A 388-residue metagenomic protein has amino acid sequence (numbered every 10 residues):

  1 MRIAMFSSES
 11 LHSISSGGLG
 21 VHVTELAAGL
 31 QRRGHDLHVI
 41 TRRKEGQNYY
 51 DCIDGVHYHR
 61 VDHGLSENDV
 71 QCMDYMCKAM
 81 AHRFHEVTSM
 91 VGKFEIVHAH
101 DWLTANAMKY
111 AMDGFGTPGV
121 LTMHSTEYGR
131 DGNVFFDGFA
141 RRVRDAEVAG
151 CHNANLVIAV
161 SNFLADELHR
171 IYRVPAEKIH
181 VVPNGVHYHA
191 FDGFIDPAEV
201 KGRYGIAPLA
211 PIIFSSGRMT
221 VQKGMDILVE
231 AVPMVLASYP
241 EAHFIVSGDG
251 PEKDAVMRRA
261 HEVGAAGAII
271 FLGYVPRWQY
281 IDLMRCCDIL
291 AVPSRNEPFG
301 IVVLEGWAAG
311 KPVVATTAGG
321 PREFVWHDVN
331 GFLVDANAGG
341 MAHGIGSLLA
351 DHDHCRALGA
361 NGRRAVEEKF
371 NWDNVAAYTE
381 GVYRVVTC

Functional and structural regions predicted by a protein language model:
M1-Q47, D54: N-terminal subdomain of nucleotide-sugar transferases
P118, G129-A149: Nucleotide-sugar donor phosphate/pyrophosphate-binding loop at the beta->alpha transition of glycosyltransferases
F163, G185: Carbohydrate-associated surface elements
M257-V275: Nucleotide-activated donor-binding/catalytic signature segment of Leloir-type glycosyltransferases, i.e., the conserved
Y274-V275, D282-C287: Short alpha-helical donor nucleotide-sugar binding micro-motif in glycosyltransferases
R295: Aromatic "clamp/platform" in nucleotide-sugar-dependent glycosyltransferases that forms part of the donor/acceptor
P312-A315: Short hydrophobic beta-strand element within catalytic cores of glycosyltransferases and related nucleotide-activated
H327-D328, F332-A338, S347-D353: Conserved acidic donor-binding segment of nucleotide-sugar-dependent glycosyltransferases
